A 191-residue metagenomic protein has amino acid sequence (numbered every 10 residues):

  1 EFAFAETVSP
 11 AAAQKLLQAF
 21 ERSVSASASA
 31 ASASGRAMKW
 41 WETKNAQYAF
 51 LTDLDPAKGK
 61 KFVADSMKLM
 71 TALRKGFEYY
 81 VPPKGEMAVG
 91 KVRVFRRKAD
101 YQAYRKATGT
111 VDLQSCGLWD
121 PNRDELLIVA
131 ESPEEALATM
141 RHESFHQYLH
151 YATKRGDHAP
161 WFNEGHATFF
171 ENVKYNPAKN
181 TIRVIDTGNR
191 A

Functional and structural regions predicted by a protein language model:
E1-A11, Q102-A103, V184-A191: Short, charge-rich amphipathic segments
E1-K39: N-terminal low-structure segments adjacent to metalloprotease catalytic domains across cellular compartments
E6, Q14, R22, V92 (+2 more regions): Residue-level marker of intrinsically disordered, low-complexity segments enriched for small/polar residues
F20-A31, Y101-R105, Y148, T187-A191: Generic hydrophobic, helix-prone segments enriched in Leu/Val/Ile
A37-A159, K174: Juxtacatalytic substrate-recognition/specificity segment
G156-A191: Post-HExxH zinc-binding segment in Zn-dependent metallohydrolases
